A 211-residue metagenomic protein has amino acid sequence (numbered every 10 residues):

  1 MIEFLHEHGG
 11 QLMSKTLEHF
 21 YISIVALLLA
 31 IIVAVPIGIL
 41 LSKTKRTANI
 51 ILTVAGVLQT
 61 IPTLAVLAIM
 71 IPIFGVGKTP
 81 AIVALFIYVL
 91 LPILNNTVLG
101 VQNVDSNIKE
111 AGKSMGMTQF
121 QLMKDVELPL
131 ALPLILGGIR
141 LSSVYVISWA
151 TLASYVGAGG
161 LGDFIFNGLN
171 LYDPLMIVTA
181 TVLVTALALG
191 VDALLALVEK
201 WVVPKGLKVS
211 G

Functional and structural regions predicted by a protein language model:
M1-A26: Periplasmic/extracellular loop-to-transmembrane helix junction in inner-membrane transport proteins
K15-I22, I71-P92, M176, A180: Loop-to-helix entry region at the N-terminal start of transmembrane alpha-helices in multi-pass membrane transporters
I32-I37, P80-K109, I139-I147, L194-L195: Membrane-embedded alpha-helices of multi-pass transport/permease systems
I37-I69, L85, N95-L99, E110: Cytoplasmic-entry segments and transmembrane alpha-helices of multi-pass inner-membrane transporters
K45, Q102, V178-G211: C-terminal transmembrane helix and the adjacent membrane-cytosol boundary/short C-terminal tail of inner/organellar
P72, W149-V178, V182-L183, V209-G211: Glycine-rich helix-loop "coupling/hinge" segments at transmembrane-helix boundaries in multipass transporters
I87, F120-L152, T179, V184 (+1 more regions): Transmembrane alpha-helices
N96-I135, I165: Short cytoplasmic-facing helical segments at TM-TM junctions of multi-pass membrane proteins
